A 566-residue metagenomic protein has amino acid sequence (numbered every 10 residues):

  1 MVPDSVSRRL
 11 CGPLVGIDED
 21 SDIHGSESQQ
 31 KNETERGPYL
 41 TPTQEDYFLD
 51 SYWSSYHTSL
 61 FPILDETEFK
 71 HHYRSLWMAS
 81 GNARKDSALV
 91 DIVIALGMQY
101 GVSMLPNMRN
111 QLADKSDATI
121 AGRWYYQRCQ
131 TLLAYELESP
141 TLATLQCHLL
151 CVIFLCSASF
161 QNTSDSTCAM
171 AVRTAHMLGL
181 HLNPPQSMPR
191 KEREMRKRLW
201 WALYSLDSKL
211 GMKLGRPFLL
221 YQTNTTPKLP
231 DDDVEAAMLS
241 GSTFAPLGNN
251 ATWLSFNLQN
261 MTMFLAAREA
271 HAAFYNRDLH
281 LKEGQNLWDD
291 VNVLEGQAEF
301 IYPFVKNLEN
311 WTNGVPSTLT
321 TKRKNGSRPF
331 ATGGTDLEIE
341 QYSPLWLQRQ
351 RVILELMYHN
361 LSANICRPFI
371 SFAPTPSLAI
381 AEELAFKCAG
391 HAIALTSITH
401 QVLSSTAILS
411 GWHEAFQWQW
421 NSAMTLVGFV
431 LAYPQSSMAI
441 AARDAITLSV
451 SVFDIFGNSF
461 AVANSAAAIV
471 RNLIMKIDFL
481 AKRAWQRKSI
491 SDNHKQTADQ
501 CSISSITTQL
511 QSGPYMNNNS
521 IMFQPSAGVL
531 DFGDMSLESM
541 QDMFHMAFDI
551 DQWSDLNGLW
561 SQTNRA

Functional and structural regions predicted by a protein language model:
M1-L60, M78-A88, I94, L105 (+4 more regions): Intrinsic, low-complexity transcriptional activation domains
E33-Y47, S55, S59, H72-A95 (+6 more regions): Extended, leucine-rich alpha-helical cores of fungal transcription factors
P38, D499-A566: Intrinsically disordered, low-complexity transcriptional activation domains
D65-R74, L319-T332: Long, charged, glycine-rich C-terminal linkers/tails
L105-M108, T321-N325, T375-L378: Short acidic alpha-helical/loop segments enriched in Asp/Glu that coordinate divalent cations
T226-M238: Mobile, glycine-enriched helix-loop/loop "lid" segments at the mouths of ligand-binding/catalytic clefts that gate
A236-G241, K322-Q341: Charged, glycine/proline-rich intrinsically disordered loops and linkers
F429, Y433, L448-I506: Eukaryote-biased recognition of C-terminal alpha-helical segments
